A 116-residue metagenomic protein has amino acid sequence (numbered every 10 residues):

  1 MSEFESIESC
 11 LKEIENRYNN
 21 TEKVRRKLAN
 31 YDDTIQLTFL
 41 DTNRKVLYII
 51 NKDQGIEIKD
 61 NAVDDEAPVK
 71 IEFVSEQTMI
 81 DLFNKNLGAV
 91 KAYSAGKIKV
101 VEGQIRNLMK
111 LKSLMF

Functional and structural regions predicted by a protein language model:
M1-F116: Feature captures hydrophobic
